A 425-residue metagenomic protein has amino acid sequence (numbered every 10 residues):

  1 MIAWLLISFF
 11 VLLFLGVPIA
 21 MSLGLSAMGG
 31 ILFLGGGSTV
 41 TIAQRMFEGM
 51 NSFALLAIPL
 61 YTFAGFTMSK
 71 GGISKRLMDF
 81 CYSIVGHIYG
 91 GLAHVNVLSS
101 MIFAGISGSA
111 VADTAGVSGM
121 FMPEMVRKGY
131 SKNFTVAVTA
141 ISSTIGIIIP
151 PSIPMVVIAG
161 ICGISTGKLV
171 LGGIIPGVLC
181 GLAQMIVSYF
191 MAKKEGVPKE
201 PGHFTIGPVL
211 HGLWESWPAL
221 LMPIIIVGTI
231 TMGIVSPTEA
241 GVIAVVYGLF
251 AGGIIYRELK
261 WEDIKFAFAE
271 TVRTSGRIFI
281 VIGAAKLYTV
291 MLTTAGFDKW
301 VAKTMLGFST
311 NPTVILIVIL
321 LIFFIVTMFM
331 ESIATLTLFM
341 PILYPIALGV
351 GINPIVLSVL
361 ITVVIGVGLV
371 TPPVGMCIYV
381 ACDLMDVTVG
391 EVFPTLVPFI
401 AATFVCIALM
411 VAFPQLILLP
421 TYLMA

Functional and structural regions predicted by a protein language model:
M1-A425: Alpha-helical transmembrane segments of multi-pass membrane transport proteins
